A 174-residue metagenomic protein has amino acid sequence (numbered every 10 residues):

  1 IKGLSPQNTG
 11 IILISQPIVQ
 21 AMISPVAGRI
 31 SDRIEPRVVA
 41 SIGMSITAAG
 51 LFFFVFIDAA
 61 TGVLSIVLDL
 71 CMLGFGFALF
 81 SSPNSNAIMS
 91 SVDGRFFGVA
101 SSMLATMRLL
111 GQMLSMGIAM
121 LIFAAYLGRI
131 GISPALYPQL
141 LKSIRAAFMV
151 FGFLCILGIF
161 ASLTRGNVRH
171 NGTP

Functional and structural regions predicted by a protein language model:
I1-L127, L140-N167: 12-transmembrane solute porter fold
G131-L141: Short, membrane-exposed interhelical loops at transmembrane-helix boundaries
S133-P134, V168-P174: Short, Lys/Arg-enriched, Gly/Pro-containing loop segments at transmembrane-helix junctions of multi-pass membrane
